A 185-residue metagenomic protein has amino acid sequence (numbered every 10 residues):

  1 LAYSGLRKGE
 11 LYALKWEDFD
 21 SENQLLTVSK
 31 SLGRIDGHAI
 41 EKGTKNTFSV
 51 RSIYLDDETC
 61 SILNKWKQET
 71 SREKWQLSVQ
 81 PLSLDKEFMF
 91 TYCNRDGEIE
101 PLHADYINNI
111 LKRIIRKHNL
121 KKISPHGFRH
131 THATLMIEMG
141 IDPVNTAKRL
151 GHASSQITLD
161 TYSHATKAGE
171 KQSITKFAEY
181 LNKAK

Functional and structural regions predicted by a protein language model:
L1-L32, V144: Short, charged phosphate-coordinating catalytic segments
S4, I53, T70-V79, D85 (+2 more regions): Short, basic (Lys/Arg/His-rich) helix/loop patches that form interaction surfaces in the mid-to-C-terminal regions
E10-A13, L102, G169, K185: Gram-positive cell-envelope targeting signals
N23, D36-T59, K65, E69-E73 (+2 more regions): C-terminal secondary-structure termini that scaffold catalytic or DNA-interacting sites
S29-S31, E58, C93, F128: Generic beta-structure capping elements
L32, L150-K176: Catalytic-site neighborhood detector that most strongly recognizes the C-terminal catalytic loop/helix of tyrosine
